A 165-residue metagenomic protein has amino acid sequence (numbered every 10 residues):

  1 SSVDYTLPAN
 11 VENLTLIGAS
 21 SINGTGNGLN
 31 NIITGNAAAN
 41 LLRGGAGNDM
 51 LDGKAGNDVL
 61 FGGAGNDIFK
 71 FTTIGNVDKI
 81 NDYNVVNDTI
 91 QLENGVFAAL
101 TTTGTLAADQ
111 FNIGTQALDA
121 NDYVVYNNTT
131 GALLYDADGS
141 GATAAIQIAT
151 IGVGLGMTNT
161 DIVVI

Functional and structural regions predicted by a protein language model:
S1-K79, N87-I90, A132, T143 (+1 more regions): Glycine- and aspartate-rich repeat motifs characteristic of hemolysin/RTX-like Ca2+-binding segments in secreted
T15, N66-I165: Acidic glycine/aspartate-rich repeat arrays in secreted/surface proteins
